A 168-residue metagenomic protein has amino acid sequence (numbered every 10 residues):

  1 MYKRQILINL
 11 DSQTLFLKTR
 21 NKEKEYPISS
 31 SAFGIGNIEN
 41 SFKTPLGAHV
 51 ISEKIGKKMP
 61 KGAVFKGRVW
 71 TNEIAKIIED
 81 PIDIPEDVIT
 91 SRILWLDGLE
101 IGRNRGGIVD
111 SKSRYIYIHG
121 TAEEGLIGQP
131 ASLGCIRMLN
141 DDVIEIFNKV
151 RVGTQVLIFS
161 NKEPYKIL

Functional and structural regions predicted by a protein language model:
M1-Y2: Short, small-residue-biased leader/transition segments that mark boundaries at the very start of proteins
I6-I8, C135-I136: His/acidic/aromatic-lined binding-pocket segments of jelly-roll/cupin-type domains and related regulatory beta-sandwich
I8-T14, I89: A short, compositionally biased
L10-D11, K22-V50, I55: Glycine-rich catalytic cores of cysteine/serine-nucleophile enzymes that process amide/ester linkages in cell-envelope
T14, I35-N37, K58-M59, G102-R103 (+1 more regions): Short beta-strands and strand-coil junctions in structured, solvent-facing domains, enriched
N21-K22, D110: A short, structured loop/turn motif at beta-sheet edges
K61-L168: Exported/periplasmic cell-wall-interacting domains
